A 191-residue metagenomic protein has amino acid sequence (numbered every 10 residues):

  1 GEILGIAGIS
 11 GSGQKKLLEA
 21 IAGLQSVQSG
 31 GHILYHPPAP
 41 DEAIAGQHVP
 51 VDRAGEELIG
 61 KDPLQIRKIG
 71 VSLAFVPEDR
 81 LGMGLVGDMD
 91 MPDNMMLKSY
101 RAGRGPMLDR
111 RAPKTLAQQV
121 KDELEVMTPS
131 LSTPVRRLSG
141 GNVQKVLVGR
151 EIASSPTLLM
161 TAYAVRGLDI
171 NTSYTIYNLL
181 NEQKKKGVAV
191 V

Functional and structural regions predicted by a protein language model:
G1-V191: Glycine-rich phosphate-binding loops of nucleotide-dependent enzymes
